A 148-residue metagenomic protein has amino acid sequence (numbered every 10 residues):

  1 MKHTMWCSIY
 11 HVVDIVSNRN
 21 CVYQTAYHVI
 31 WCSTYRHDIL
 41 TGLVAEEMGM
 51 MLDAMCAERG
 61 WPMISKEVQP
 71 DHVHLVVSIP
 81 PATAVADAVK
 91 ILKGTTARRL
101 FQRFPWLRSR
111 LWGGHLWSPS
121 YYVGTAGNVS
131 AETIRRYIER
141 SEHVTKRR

Functional and structural regions predicted by a protein language model:
M1-R148: Basic nucleic-acid-binding interfaces
